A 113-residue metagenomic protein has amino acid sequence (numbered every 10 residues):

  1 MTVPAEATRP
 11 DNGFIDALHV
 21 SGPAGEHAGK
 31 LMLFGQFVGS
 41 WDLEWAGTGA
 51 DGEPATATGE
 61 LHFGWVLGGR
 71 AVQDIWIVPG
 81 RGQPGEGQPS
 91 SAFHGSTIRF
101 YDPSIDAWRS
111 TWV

Functional and structural regions predicted by a protein language model:
M1-P54, H62, V66: Amphipathic/hydrophobic helical signal segments and adjacent flexible N-terminal regions that mediate secretion
V38-D42, G68-I75, I105-R109: Short, hydrophobic/aromatic-rich segments at coil-to-beta transitions
W41, G52-A55, P89-S91, W108: Tryptophan-centered short beta-strand motifs
L43, L61, D74, T97-F100: Generic hydrophobic/packing signal
W45-T48, W76-V78, W112-V113: Beta-turn initiation residues at beta-strand->coil junctions
T56-F93: N-terminal glycine/threonine-rich, aromatic-flanked beta-hairpin/loop signature
P79-V113: Helix-adjacent hinge/juxtasegments
